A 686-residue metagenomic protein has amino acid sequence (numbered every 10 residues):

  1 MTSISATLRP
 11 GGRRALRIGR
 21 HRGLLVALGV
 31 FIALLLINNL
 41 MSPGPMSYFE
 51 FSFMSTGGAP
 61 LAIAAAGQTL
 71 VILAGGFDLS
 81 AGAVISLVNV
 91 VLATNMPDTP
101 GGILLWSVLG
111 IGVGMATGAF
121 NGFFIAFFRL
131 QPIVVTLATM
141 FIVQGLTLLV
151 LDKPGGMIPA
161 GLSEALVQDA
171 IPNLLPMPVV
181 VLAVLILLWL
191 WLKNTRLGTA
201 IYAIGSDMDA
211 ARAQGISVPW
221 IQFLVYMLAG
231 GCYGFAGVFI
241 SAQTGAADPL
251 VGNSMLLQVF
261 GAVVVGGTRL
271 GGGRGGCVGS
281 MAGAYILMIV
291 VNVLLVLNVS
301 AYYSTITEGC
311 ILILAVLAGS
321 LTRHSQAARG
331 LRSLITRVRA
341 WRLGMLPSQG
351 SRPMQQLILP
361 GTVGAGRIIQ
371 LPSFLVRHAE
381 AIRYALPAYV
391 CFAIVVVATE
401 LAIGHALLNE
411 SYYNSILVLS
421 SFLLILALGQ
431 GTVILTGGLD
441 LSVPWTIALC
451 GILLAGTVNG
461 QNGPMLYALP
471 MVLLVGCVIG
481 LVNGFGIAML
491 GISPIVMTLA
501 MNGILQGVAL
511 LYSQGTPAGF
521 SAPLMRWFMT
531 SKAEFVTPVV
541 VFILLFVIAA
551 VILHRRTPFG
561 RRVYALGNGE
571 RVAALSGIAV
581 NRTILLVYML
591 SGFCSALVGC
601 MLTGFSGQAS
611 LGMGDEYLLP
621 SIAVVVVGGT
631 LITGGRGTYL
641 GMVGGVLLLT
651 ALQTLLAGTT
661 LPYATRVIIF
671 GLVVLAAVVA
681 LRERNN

Functional and structural regions predicted by a protein language model:
M1-V30, L36, A213, S217-W220 (+5 more regions): Cytosolic-side transmembrane-helix boundaries in multi-pass membrane proteins
R20-G58, T199, G237, A242-L250 (+4 more regions): Helix-loop-helix hairpins and the membrane-proximal interhelical loops of multi-pass alpha-helical transport proteins
V30-M46, A74, T147-G155, W189-R196 (+6 more regions): Structural signal for alpha-helical transmembrane segments and their membrane-water exit/capping regions in multi-pass
L35-T99, F123-L130, F260-V278, C310 (+4 more regions): Single transmembrane alpha-helix segments in multi-pass membrane proteins
P100-M140, A282-G283, L287, N462-N502 (+3 more regions): Alpha-helical transmembrane segments within multi-pass membrane transporters and channels
G102-G110, A116-N121, P172-A247, V259 (+4 more regions): Helix-loop-helix "hairpin" substructures at the membrane interface of multi-pass membrane proteins
G118, Y233, Q243-G309, S595 (+1 more regions): Transmembrane alpha-helical segments in multi-pass inner-membrane proteins
F128, P132-N194, I221-L224, Q243-G252 (+4 more regions): Transmembrane helix-bundle core of multi-pass membrane transporters and related energy-transducing complexes
